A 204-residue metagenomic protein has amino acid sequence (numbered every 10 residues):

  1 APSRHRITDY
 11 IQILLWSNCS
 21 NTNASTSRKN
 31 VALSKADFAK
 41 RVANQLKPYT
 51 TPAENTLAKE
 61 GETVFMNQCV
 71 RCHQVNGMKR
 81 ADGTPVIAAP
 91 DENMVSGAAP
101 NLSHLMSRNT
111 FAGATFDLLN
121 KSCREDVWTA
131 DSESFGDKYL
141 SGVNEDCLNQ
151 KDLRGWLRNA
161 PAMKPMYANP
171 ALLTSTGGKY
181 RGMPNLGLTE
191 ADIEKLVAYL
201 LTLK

Functional and structural regions predicted by a protein language model:
A1-L15, K40-T56, A88-L200: Extracytoplasmic electron-transfer domains, predominantly the class I c-type cytochrome c fold
L15, C69-C72: Short cysteine clusters
S20, C72-K79, S107, R158 (+1 more regions): Detector for the c-type heme attachment site
N23-R28: Extracellular and select intracellular beta-sandwich modules with Ser/Thr-enriched, small-residue motifs on
V31: Short, acidic/hydrophobic/Gly-rich beta-strand patch recurrent on exposed beta strands that often constitutes part
S34-M66, A81-T84: Electrostatic cytochrome c docking/interface patches
N67-Q68, K151: Structural detector for helix-capping/boundary residues
Q68, N76-M78, V86-A88: Alpha-helical membrane-anchoring segments
